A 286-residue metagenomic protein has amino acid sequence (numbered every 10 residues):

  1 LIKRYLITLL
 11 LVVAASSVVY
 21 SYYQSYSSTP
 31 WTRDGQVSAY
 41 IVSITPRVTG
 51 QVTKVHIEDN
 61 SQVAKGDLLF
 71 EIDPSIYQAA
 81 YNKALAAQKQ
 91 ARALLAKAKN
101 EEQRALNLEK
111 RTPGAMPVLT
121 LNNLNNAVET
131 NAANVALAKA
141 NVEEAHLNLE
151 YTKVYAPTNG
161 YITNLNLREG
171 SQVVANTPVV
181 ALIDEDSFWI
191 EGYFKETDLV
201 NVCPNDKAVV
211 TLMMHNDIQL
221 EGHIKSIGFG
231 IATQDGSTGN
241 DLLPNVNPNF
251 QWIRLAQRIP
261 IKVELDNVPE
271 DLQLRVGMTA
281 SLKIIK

Functional and structural regions predicted by a protein language model:
L1-V12: Membrane-entry signal-anchor segments at the cytosolic-membrane interface, especially the N-terminal signal anchor
V12-E58, Q62-A64, A156: N-terminal beta-strand block that forms a small beta-sandwich/beta-barrel module immediately after a flexible targeting
Y20-T29, S187, Y193-V200, K207-L220 (+3 more regions): Hydrophobic alpha-helix/coiled-coil detector that fires on Leu/Ile/Phe-packed helical surfaces
S28-P30, A79, K83-A86, Q90-N100 (+2 more regions): Extended amphipathic alpha-helical segments
R33-S38, K54-H56, Q62-K65, N148 (+5 more regions): Surface-exposed patches in structured soluble domains
K54-I57, Q62, L68-P74, N166 (+2 more regions): Exposed loop and linker-edge segments at protein-protein interfaces
G230-L243: Short, solvent-exposed secondary-structure boundary/capping segments
N245-R275: Acidic- and glycine-rich mobile interface elements
